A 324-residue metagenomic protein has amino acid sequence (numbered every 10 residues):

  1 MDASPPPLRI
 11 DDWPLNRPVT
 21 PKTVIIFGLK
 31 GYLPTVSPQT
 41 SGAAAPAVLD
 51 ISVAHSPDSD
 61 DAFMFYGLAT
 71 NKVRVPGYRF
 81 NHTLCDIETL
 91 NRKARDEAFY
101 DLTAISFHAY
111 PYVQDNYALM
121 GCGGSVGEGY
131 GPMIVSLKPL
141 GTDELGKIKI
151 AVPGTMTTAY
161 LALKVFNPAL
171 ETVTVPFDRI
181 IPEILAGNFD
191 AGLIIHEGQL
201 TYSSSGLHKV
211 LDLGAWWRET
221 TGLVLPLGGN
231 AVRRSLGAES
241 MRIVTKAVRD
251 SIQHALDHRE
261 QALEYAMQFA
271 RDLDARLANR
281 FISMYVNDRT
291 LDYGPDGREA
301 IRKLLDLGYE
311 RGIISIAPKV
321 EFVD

Functional and structural regions predicted by a protein language model:
I26, M120-T142, V165, R218-S235: Hydrophobic/proline-rich hinge and linker segments of small-molecule sensing/allosteric domains, predominantly
D50-T70, L84, G131-A191, I195-E197 (+1 more regions): Bilobed "Venus flytrap"/periplasmic-binding protein-like clamshell domains and structurally analogous long
I51-S52, N116-S125, K149: A structural signal for short loop-to-beta-strand junctions that line the ligand-binding cleft of periplasmic/secreted
D86-E88, A94-P111, P176-F177, I194-L200: Beta->alpha turn/N-cap motifs
D178-Q268: Pocket-lining segment of extracytoplasmic ligand-binding domains
G237-L307: Secondary-structure end/capping motifs
L307-D324: Conserved C-terminal helix/tail region of periplasmic/extracytoplasmic solute-binding proteins
